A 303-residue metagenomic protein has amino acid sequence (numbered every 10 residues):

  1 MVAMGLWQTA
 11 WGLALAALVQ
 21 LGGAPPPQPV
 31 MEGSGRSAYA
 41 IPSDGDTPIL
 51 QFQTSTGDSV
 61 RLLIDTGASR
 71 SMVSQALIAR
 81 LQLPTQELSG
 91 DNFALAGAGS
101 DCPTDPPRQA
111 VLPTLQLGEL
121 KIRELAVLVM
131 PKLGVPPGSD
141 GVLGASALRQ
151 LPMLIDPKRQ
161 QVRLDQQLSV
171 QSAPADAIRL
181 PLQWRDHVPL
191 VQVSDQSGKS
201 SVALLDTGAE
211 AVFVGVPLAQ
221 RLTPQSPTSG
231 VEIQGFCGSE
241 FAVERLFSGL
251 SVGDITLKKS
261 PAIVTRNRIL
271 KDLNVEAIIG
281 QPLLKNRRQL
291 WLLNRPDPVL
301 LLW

Functional and structural regions predicted by a protein language model:
V2-G5, L15-W303: Pepsin/retropepsin-fold aspartyl endopeptidases
